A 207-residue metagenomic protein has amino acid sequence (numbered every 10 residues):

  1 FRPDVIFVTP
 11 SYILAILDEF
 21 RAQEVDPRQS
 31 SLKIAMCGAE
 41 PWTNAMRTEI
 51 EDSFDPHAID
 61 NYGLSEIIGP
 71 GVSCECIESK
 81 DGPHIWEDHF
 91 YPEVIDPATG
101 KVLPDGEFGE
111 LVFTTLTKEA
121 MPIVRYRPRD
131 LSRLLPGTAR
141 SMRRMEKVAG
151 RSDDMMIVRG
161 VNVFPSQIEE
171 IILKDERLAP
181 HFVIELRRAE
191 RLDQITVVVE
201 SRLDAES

Functional and structural regions predicted by a protein language model:
F1-S207: Active-site glycine/GP-rich loop and adjacent strand/helix microenvironment that borders small-molecule binding pockets
